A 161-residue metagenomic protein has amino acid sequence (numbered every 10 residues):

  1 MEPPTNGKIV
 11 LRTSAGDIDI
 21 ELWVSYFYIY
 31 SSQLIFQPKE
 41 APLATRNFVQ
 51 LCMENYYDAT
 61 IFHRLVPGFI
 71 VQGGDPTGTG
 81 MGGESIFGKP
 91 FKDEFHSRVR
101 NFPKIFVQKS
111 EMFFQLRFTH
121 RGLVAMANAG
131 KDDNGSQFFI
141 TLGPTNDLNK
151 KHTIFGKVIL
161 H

Functional and structural regions predicted by a protein language model:
M1-H161: Cyclophilin-like peptidyl-prolyl cis-trans isomerases
